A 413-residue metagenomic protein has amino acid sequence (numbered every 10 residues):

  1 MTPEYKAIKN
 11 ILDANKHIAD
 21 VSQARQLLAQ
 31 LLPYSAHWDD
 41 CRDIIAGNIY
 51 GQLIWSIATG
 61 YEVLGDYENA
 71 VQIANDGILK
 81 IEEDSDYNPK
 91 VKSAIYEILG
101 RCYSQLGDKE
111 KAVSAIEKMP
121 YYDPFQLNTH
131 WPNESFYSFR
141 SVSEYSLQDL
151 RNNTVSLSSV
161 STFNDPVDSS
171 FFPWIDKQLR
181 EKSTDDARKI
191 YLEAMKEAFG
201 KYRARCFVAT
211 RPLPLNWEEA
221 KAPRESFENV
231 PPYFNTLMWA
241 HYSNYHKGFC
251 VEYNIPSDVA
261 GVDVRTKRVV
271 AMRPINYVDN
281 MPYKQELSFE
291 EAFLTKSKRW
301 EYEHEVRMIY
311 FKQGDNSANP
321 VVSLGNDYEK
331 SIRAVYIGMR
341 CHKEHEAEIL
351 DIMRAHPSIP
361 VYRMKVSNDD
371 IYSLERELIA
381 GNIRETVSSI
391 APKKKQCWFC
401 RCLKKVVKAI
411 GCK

Functional and structural regions predicted by a protein language model:
M1-A7, N15, C41-I49: TPR-adjacent "capping" and linker segments in tetratricopeptide-repeat scaffold/adaptor proteins
N10, I49, S56, V91-A94 (+1 more regions): "A position-specific structural signal for the A-helix of alpha-solenoid helical repeats
L12-A19, E62, S104: Specific register positions within alpha-helical solenoid repeats of the TPR/Sel1-like families, i.e., one
A29-L32, N75, L79-E82, E117: Alpha-solenoid helical repeat scaffolds
Y34-G47, L79-K90: Flexible helix-coil transition and linker loops at the boundaries of alpha-helical arrays
S56, V63, Y87, Y96-K413: Partner-binding and oligomerization surfaces adjacent to conserved cores of proteins that assemble macromolecular
